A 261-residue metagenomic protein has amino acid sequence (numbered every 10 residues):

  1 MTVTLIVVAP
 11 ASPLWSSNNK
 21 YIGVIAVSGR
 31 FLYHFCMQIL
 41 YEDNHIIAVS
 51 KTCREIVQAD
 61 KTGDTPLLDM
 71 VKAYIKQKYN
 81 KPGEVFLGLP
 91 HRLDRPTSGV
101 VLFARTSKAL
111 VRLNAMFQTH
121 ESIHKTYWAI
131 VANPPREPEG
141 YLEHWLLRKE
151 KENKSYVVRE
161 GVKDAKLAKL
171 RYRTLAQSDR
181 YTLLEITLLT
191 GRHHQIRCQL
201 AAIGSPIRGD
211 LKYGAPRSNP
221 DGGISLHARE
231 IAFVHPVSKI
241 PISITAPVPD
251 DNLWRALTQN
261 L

Functional and structural regions predicted by a protein language model:
T2-T4: Intrinsic low-complexity, disordered N-terminal segments enriched in polar/charged/small residues
A9-S12: Intrinsic, low-complexity polybasic segments
S16, K20-L261: RNA pseudouridine synthases
